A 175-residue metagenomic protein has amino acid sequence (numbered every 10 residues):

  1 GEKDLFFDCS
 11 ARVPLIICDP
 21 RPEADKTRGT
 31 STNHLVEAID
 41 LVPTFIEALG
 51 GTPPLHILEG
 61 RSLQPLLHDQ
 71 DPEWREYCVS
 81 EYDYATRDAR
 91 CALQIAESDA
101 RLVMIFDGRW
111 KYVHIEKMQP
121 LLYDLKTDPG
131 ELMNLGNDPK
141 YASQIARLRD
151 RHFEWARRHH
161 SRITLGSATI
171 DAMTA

Functional and structural regions predicted by a protein language model:
G1-E37: Histidine-centered active-site microenvironments of extracellular/periplasmic hydrolases and transferases
L5-F6, L15, S31, S62-P65 (+2 more regions): Conserved beta-strand positions that form and line the central face of beta-propeller blades
S10, T32-I39, I57, D99 (+1 more regions): Short, solvent-exposed loop/helix junctions and linker helices that flank or host conserved functional motifs
L15, F45, F106-A142, L148: A short aromatic-rich beta-strand->coil structural motif
E23, I39-V42, E47-L121, T174: C-terminal cap/loop subdomain of S1 sulfatases and analogous C-terminal strand-loop tails that border
K26-T30, L55-I57, R75-Y77, M133-N134 (+1 more regions): Short, hydrophobic secondary-structure boundary micro-motifs
G29-N33, A92, G136-N137: Short, solvent-exposed loop/turn segments at secondary-structure boundaries
L135-A175: Long, internal low-complexity/basic segments
